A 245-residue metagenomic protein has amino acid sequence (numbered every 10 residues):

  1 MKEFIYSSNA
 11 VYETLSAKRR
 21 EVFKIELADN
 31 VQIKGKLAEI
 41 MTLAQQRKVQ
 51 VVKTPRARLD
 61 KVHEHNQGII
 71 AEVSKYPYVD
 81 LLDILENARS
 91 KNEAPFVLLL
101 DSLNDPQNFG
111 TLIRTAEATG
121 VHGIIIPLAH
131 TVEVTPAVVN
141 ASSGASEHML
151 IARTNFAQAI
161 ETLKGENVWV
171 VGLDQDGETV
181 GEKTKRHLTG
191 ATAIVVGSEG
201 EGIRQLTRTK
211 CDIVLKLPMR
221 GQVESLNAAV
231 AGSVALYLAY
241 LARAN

Functional and structural regions predicted by a protein language model:
M1-N87: N-terminal positively charged helical leader segments and presequences
S7, N104-T111, N227-A231: Amphipathic alpha-helical repeat scaffolds
S8, D29, L128, T154 (+3 more regions): Short secondary-structure boundary segments
R20, G35, V49, R89-E182: RNA substrate-binding interface of SAM-dependent RNA methyltransferases
A57-V62, Y78-V79, A157-E161, E178-V180 (+1 more regions): A short acidic, often aromatic-flanked loop/helix-cap motif at beta-alpha or helix-coil junctions that lines enzyme
P136, N140-A145, Q205-N245: Structured adenosyl-cofactor binding patch, chiefly the S-adenosyl-L-methionine
V171-N227: Active-site/ligand-binding-proximal alpha/beta "capping" segment
